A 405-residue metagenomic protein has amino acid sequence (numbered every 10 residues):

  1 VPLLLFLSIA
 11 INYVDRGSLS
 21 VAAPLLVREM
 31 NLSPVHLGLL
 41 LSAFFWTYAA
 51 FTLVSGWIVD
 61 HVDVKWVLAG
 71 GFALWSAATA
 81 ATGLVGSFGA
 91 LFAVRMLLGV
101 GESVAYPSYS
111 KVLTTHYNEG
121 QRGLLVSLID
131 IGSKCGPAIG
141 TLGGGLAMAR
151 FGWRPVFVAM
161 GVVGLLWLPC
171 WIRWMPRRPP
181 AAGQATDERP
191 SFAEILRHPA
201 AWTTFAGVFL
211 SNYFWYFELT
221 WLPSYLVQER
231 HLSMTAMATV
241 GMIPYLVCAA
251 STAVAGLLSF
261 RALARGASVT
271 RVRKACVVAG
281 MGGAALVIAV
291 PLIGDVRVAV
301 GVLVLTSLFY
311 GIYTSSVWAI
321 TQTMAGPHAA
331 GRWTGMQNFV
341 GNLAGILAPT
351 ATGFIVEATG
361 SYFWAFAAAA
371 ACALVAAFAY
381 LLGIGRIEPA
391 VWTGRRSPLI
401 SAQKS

Functional and structural regions predicted by a protein language model:
G17, F45-L53, S103, P137-A138 (+3 more regions): Residue-level signature of mid-helix packing/kink "hotspots" within the transmembrane helices of 12-pass Major
L19-S20, P199-A253, T314, W318: Extracytoplasmic gate region of multi-pass secondary transporters
N31, D63, L84-A90, N118 (+2 more regions): Helix-breaking motifs and short loop linkers at transmembrane-helix boundaries and internal kinks in secondary membrane
A50-G86: Conserved MFS/SLC helix-loop-helix module at the cytosolic interface between two early adjacent transmembrane helices
W66-A80, R271-I288: Structural signature of the two symmetry-related core transmembrane helices
V94-S133: Cytoplasmic helix-loop-helix junction between adjacent transmembrane helices in 12-TM secondary transporters
I129-R173: Helix-loop-helix hairpin linking two adjacent transmembrane segments in secondary transporters
R178-F205, E229: Juxtamembrane intracellular "pre-TM" segments in multi-pass secondary transporters
